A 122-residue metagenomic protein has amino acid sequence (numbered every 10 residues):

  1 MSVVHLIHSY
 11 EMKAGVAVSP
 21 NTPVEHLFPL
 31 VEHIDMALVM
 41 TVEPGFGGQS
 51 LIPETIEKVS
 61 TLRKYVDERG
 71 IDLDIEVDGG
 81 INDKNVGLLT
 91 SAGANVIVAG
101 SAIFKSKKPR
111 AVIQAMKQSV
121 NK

Functional and structural regions predicted by a protein language model:
M1-D74: Conserved anion-binding
A14, V96-I97, I103: A short hydrophobic/small-residue beta-strand
T22-I34, G79-I97: Catalytic cores of alpha/beta
M36, M40, P53, T90-A94 (+1 more regions): Mobile acidic interaction elements
A37, L62, D78, L89 (+2 more regions): Conserved, mostly hydrophobic/aromatic
G45-F46, A102-F104: Short histidine/acidic/glycine/proline-rich micro-motifs that form metal- and phosphate-coordinating active-site loops
T90, K105-K122: C-terminal helical cap(s) of enzyme catalytic domains, especially alpha/beta-barrels
